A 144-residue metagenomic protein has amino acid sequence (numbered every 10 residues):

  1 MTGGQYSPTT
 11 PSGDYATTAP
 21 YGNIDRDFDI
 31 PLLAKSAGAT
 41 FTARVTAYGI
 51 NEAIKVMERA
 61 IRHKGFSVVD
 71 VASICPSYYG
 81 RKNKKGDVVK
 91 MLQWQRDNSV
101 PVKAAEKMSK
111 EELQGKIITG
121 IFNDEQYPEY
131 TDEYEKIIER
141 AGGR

Functional and structural regions predicted by a protein language model:
M1-G3, T9-T10, N51-A53, C75-Y79: Short, well-ordered, mixed-charge alpha-helical segments that flank or form enzyme active sites
Y6-P11, A60, K85-V88: Short, hinge-like loop/turn segments at secondary-structure boundaries
T9-R59: Conserved thiamine diphosphate
L32, T40-A43, F66-V68, I118-I121: Structural motif
K35-S36, A60-H63, E111-Q114: Solvent-exposed alpha-helices and their adjacent loops that cap or buttress functional pockets in soluble metabolic
A47-Y48, A72-I74: Histidine- and/or cysteine-centered catalytic micro-motif in compact active-site loops
I61-S73, K82: Functional cleft and adjacent loop/helix regions within the main domain that mediate ligand binding or catalysis
S73-R144: Flexible, low-complexity linker and terminal segments
